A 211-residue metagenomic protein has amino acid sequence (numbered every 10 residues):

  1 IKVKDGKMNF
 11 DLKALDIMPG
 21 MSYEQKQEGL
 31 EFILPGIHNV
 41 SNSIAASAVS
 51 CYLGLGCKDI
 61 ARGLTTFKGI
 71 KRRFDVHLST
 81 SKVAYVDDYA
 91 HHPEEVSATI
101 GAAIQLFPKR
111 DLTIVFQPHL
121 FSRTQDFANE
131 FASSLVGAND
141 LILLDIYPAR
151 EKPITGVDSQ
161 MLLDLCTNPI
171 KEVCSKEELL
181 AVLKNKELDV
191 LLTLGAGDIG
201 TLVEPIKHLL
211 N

Functional and structural regions predicted by a protein language model:
K2-K26: Acidic-glycine-rich active-site phosphate/pyrophosphate-binding loop
M21-D140: Nucleotide phosphate-binding/pyrophosphate-handling subdomain across enzymes that bind or process nucleotide phosphates
K71, F107, C166, K186-E187 (+1 more regions): A structural signal for short coil/turn segments at secondary-structure junctions
Y85-D87, I170, L192-T193: Short catalytic-loop micro-motif centered on adjacent basic/acidic residues
H91, P118-L120, I146-A149, A196-I199: Short glycine-rich anion-binding loops that position phosphate/pyrophosphate groups of nucleotides and phosphorylated
T124-Q125, K152-P153, T201-P205: Short glycine-/acidic-enriched loop or helix-start segments at secondary-structure transitions that form or flank
A132-D189: C-terminal helical cap/extension that packs against the catalytic core of soluble nucleotide-cofactor enzymes
E178-L209: A glycine-rich beta-strand to alpha-helix segment that forms a phosphate/ribose-binding loop at ligand/cofactor sites
